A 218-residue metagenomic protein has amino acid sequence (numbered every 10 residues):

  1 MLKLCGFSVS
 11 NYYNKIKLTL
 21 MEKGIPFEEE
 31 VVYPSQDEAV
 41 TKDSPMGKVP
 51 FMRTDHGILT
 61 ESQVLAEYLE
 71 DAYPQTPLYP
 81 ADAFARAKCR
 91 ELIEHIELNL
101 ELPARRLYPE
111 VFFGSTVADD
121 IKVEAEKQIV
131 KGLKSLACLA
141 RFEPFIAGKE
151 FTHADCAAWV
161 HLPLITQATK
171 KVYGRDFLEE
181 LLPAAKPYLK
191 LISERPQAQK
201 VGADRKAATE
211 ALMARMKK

Functional and structural regions predicted by a protein language model:
M1-E126, V130-L133, A137, E143-I146 (+1 more regions): GST-like domain detector, emphasizing the conserved glutathione-binding G-site in the N-terminal thioredoxin-like
Y79, R175-E179: Membrane interface segments of multi-pass transport proteins and intramembrane proteases
E91-H95, S135, V160-L164, P187-E194: Alpha-helical scaffold segments in carbohydrate-active enzymes
A104, I146-V172, L181-A184, I192: GST superfamily/GST-like fold recognition
R105-R106, A203-R205: Short coil/turn segments at secondary-structure boundaries
E124-Q128, L178-E194: Extended, well-ordered alpha-helical scaffold segments
R205-K218: Acidic/histidine-enriched, glycine/proline-rich intrinsically disordered or flexible terminal extensions
